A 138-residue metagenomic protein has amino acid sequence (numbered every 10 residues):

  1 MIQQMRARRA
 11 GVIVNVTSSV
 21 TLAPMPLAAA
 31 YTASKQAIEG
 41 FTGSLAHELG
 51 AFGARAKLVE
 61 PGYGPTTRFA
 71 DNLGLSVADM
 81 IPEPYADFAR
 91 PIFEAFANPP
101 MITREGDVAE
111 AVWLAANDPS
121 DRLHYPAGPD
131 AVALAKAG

Functional and structural regions predicted by a protein language model:
M1-R9: A short helix-coil junction within the Rossmann-fold of NAD(P)-dependent oxidoreductases
Q3, H47-E48: Alpha-helical segment proximal to the catalytic Tyr-Lys
S18: Residue(s) in the substrate-gating loop at a strand-loop-helix junction that position the organic substrate next
A23-A30: Active-site loop immediately N-terminal to the catalytic Tyr-X3-Lys motif of short-chain dehydrogenase/reductase
S34: Active-site helix of classical SDR
A51-R122: SDR active-site lid
L123-L134: Short-chain dehydrogenase/reductase
